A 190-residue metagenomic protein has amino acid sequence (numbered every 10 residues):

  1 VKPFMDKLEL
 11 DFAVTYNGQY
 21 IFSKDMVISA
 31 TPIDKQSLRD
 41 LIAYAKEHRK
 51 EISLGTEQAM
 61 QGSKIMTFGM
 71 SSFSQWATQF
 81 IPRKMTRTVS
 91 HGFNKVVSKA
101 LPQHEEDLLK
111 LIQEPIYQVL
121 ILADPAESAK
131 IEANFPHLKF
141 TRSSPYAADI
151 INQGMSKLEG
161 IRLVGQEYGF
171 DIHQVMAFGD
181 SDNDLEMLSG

Functional and structural regions predicted by a protein language model:
V1-P82: Active-site phosphate-binding/coordination module
L8-E9, N17, N134-H137, G190: Short, structured coil segments at secondary-structure junctions
Y44, K50, G55-F178, D182-M187: Conserved acidic, metal-coordinating active-site core of Asp-based, Mg2+-dependent phosphoryl-transfer enzymes
